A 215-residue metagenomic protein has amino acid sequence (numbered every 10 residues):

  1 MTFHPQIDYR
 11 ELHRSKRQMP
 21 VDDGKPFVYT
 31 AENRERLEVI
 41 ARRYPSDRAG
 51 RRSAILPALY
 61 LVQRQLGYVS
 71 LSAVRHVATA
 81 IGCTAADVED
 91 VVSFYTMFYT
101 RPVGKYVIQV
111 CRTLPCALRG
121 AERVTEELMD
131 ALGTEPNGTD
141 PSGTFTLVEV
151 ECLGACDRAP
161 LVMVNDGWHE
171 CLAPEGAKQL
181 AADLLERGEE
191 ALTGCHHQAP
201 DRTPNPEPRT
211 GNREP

Functional and structural regions predicted by a protein language model:
T2-P215: Signature of N-terminal electron-transfer/Fe-S-associated modules in redox systems
